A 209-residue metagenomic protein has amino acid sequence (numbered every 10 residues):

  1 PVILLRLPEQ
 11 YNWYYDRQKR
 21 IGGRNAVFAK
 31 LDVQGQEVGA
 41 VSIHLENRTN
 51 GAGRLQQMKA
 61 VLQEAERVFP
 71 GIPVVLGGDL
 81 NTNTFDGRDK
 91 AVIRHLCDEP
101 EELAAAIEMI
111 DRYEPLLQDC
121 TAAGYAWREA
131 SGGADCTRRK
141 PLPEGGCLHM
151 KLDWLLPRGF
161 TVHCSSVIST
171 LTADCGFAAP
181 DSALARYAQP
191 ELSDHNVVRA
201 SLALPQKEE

Functional and structural regions predicted by a protein language model:
P1-G39, L45: Structured beta-strand-rich core segments of catalytic domains in phosphoester-bond hydrolases
P1-L5, Y11, Y15-Q18, Q56-A60 (+3 more regions): Preference for well-ordered, secondary-structure-rich cores of eukaryotic proteins
V2, L7-Q10, L45-R48, L80-N83 (+2 more regions): Short, solvent-exposed loop/turn segments at secondary-structure junctions
Q18, N50, R54-Q57, A105 (+1 more regions): Residue-level preference for long, well-ordered alpha-helices that form the structural scaffold of enzyme catalytic
K19-I21, T49-A52, P143-G146: Acidic-and-aromatic substrate-binding clefts and catalytic sites of carbohydrate-active enzymes
N25-V41, G51-V92: His/acidic metal-ligating clusters that form di-metal
S42-I43, S131: Short beta-strands and strand-loop turn motifs
E66-V75, T82-E209: Metal-dependent phosphoester-hydrolase catalytic domains
